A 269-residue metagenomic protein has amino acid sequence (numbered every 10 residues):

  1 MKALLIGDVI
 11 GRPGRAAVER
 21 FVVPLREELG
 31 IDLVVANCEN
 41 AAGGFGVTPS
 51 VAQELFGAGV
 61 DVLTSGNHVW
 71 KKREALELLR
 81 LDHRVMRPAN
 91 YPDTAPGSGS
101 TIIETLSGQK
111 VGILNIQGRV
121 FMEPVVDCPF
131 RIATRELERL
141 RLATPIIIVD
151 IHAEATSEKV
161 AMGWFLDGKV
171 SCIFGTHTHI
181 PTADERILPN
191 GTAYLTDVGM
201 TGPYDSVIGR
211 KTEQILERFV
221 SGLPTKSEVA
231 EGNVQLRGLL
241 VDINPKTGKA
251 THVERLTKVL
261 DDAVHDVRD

Functional and structural regions predicted by a protein language model:
M1-D269: Acidic, metal/ion-coordinating pockets
